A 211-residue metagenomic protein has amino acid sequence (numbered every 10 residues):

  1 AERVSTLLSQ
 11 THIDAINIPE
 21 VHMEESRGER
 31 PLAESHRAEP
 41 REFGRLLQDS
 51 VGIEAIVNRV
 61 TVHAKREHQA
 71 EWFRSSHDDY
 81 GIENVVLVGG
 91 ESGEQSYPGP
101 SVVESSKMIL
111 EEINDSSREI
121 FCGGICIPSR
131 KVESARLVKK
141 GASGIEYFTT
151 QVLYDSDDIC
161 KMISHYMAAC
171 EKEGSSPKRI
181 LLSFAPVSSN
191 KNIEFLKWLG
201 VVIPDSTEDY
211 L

Functional and structural regions predicted by a protein language model:
A1-S9, V86-S129, C170-L211: Active-site pocket-lining/capping segments in soluble small-molecule metabolic enzymes
E2, T61-S75: Glycine-rich anion/phosphate-binding loops
T6-A38, G90-P100, E146-Y166: Glycine-rich, proline-tolerant flexible connector loops at the mouths of alpha/beta enzymes
Q10-T11, S50, D79-Y80, S143: Structural motif
I13-N17, E54-N58, E83-V86, E119-G123 (+2 more regions): Structural preference for beta-strand elements that scaffold enzyme active sites
I16, S76-H77, K140, G144 (+1 more regions): Conserved, mostly hydrophobic/aromatic
R30-E54: Flavin-dependent oxidoreductase catalytic cores
D115-E146, T150, Y154-D155: Ligand/cofactor pocket segment of small-molecule handling proteins
